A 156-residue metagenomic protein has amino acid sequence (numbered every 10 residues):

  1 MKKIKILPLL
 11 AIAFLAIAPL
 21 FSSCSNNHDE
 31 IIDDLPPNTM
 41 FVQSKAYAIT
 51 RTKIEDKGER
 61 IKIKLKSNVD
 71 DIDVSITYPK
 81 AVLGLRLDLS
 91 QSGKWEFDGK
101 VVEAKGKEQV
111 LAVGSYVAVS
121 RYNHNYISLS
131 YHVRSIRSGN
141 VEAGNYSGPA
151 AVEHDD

Functional and structural regions predicted by a protein language model:
M1-S23: Sec-dependent bacterial lipoprotein signal peptides
P8-A13, G99, G144, G148: Small side chains
A13-L20, A48, G106, G114 (+1 more regions): Short stretches within intrinsically disordered, low-complexity N-terminal or propeptide regions
A18-A46, D156: Bacterial Sec-dependent N-terminal signal peptides
N38, Y47, I72-V74, E142-A150: Short beta-strand segments
T39-F41, K62-K64, S130-H132: Residue-level detector of beta-strand face positions
K45, T50-H124: Surface-exposed helix/loop patches within compact recognition domains
S120-D156: C-terminal or internal capping secondary-structure element at the end of a domain, subdomain, or sheet
